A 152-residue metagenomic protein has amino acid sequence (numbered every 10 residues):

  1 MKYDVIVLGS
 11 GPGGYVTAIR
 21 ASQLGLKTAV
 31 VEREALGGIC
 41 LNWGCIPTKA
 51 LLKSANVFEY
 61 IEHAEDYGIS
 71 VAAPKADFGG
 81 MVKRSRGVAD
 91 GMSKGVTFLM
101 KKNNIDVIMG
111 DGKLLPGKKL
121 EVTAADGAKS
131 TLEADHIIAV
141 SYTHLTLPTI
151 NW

Functional and structural regions predicted by a protein language model:
M1-S10: Beta1/beta-strand and adjacent pyrophosphate-binding region of the FAD-binding site in flavoprotein oxidoreductases
K2, I19-L26, V31-L145: Glycine-rich flavin
S10-G11, R33: Glycine-rich Rossmann-fold phosphate-binding loop(s) that bind the pyrophosphate of adenine dinucleotide cofactors
G14: N-terminal Rossmann-fold NAD(P) dinucleotide-binding loop
H144-W152: Single conserved hydrophobic/aromatic residue that forms the stacking wall/gate of nucleotide- or nucleobase-binding
